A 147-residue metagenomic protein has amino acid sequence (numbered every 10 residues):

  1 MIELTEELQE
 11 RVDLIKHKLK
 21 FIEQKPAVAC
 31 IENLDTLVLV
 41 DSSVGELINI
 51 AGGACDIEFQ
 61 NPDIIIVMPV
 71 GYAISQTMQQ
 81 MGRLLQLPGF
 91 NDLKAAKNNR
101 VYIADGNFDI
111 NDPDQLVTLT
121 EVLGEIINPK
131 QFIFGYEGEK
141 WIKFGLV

Functional and structural regions predicted by a protein language model:
M1-V147: N-terminal ligand-binding lobe of clamshell/alpha-beta domains
